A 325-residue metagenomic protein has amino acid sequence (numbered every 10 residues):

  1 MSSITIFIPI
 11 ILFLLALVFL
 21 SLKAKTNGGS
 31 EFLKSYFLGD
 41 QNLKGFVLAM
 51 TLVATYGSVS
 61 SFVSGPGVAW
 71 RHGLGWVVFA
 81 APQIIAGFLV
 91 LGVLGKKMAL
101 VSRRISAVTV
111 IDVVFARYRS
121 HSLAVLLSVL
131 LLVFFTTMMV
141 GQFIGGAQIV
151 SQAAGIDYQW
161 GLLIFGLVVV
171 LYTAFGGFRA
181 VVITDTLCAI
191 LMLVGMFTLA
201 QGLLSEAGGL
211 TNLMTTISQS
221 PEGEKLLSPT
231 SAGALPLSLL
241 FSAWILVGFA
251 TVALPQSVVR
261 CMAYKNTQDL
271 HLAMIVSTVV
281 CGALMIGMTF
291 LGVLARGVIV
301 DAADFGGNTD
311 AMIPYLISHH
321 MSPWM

Functional and structural regions predicted by a protein language model:
M1-V63, T173-G176: Membrane-interface "cap" regions at the ends of multi-pass membrane proteins
I4, N42-F46, Y118-V125, A154-L163 (+3 more regions): Membrane-interfacial loop-to-helix junctions in multi-pass transporters
L14, T55-Y56, Q83-G87, L131-L132 (+4 more regions): Residue-level recognition of pore/gate-forming positions within transmembrane alpha-helices of multi-pass
A16-G29, G92-G95, F135-F143, A147 (+6 more regions): Hydrophobic alpha-helical segments and their helix-loop junctions in multi-pass secondary transporters
V18, V78-T173, A243-A250: Helix-loop-helix module between adjacent transmembrane segments
S35-L38, R103, D112-A116, S128 (+6 more regions): Short amphipathic alpha-helical coupling elements at transmembrane boundaries
F37-S106, S238-T251, S257-V259, A263 (+2 more regions): Membrane-interface helix-loop-helix modules in multi-pass membrane proteins
L43-T51, F115-S120, A124, C188-G202 (+1 more regions): Small-residue-rich segments of transmembrane alpha-helices in multi-pass membrane proteins, especially helix faces
